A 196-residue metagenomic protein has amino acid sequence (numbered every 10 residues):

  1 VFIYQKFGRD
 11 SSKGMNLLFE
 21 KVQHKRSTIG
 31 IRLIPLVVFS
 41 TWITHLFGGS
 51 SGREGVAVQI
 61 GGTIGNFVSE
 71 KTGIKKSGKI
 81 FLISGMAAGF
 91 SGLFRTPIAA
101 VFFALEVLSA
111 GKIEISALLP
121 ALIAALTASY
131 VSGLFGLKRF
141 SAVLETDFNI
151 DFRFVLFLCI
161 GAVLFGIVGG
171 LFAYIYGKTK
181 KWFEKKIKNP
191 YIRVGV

Functional and structural regions predicted by a protein language model:
V1-V196: Alpha-helical transmembrane segments and immediately membrane-proximal extracytoplasmic
